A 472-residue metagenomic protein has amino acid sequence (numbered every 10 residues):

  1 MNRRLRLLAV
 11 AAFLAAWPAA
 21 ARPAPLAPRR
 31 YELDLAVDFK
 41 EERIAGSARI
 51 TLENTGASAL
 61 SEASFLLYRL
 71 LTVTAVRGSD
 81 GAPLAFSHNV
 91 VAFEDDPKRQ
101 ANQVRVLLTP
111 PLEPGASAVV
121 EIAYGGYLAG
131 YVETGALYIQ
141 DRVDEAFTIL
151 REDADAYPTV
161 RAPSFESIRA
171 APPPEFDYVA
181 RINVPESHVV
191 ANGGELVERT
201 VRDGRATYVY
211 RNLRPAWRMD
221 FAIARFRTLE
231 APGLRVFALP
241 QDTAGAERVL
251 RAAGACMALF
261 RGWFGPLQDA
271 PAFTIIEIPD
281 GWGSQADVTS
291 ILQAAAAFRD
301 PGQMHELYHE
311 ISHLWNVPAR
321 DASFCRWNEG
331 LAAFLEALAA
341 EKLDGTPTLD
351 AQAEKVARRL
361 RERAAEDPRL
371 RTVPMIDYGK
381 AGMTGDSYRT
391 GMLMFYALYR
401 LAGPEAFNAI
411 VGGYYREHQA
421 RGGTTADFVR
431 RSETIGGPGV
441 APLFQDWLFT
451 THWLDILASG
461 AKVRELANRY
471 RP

Functional and structural regions predicted by a protein language model:
M1-A9: Bacterial N-terminal signal peptides that target proteins for export
R6, A19-A45, T74, P172 (+1 more regions): N-terminal, polar/Ser/Thr-rich
L8-A16: Bacterial N-terminal signal peptides
T51-L71, E166-P185, A426: Surface-exposed beta-strand/loop patches in extracellular or lumenal glycoproteins
L70-Q140: A surface-exposed beta-strand-loop module
V104, V119-D220, A224: Extended, low-hydrophobicity, Ser/Thr/Pro/Gly-biased non-transmembrane segments
A180, V209, F226-W327, L335: Juxtacatalytic substrate-recognition/specificity segment
C325, E329-A397, L401, H418-Q419 (+2 more regions): Acidic/His/Gly-enriched intrinsically disordered linker/tail segments that often contain short helix/coil "MoRF-like"
